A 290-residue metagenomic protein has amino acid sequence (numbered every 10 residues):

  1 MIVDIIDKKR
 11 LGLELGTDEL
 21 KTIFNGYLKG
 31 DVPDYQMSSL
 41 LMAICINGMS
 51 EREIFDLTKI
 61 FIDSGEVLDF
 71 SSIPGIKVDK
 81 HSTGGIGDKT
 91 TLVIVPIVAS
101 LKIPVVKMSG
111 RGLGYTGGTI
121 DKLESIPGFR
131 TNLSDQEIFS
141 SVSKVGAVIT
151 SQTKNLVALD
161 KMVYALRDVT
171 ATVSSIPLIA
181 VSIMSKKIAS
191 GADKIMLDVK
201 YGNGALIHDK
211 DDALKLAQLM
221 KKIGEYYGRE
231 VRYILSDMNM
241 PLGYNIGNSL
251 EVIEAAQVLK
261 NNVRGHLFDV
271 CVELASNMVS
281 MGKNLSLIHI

Functional and structural regions predicted by a protein language model:
M1-G87: Acidic, glycine/proline-rich low-complexity segments that act as flexible tails and inter-domain linkers
L40, L123, L197, D237 (+1 more regions): Residue-level signal for inorganic ion chemistry
I46, L92-V106, K186-G191, Y227 (+1 more regions): Alpha-helix C-terminal capping segments
I76-A99, I103-Y115: Glycine/serine-rich anion-binding loops at beta->alpha junctions that coordinate negatively charged ligand groups
K122-A147, I223: A glycine-rich helix N-cap at a beta->alpha junction
S143-K194: Phosphate/diphosphate-binding glycine-rich loops and adjacent basic-rich segments that engage nucleotide
G224, E230-L235, N239-K283: A conserved active-site cap/scaffold subdomain adjacent to cofactor or substrate pockets
I288-I290: Conserved small/polar residues in nucleotide/adenosyl-binding loops
